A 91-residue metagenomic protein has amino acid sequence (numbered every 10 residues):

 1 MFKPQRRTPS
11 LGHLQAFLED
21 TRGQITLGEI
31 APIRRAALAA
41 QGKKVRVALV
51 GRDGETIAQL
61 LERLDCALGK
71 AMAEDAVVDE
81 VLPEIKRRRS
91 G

Functional and structural regions predicted by a protein language model:
P4-R35: N-terminal acidic leader/helix
P4-T8, E74-G91: Short, charged, intrinsically disordered terminal tails
P9-S10, E55, C66, G91: Sequence-pattern detector for short linear motifs and compositional/periodic biases rather than a specific fold
R35-D79: Amphipathic alpha-helical packing elements
